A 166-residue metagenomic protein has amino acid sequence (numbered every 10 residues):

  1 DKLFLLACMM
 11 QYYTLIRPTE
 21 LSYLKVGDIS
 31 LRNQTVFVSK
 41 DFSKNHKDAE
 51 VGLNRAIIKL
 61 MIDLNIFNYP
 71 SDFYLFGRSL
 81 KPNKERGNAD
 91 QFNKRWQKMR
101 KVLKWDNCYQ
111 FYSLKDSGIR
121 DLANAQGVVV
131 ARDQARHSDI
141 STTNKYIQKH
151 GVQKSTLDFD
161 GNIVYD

Functional and structural regions predicted by a protein language model:
D1-F4, T14, V51, F67-F73 (+2 more regions): Short, basic (Lys/Arg/His-rich) helix/loop patches that form interaction surfaces in the mid-to-C-terminal regions
D1-P18, K44: Basic, Lys/Arg- and aromatic-enriched nucleic-acid-binding interface segment
Q11-N33: Short, charged phosphate-coordinating catalytic segments
G27-I29, D41-S43, I66: Short polar/acidic secondary-structure junctions
V36-S39, N107-Y109: A short linear hydrophobic-aromatic micro-motif
K40-F42, H46, A135-D160: Catalytic-site neighborhood detector that most strongly recognizes the C-terminal catalytic loop/helix of tyrosine
S43-D63, S71-K98: C-terminal catalytic core of Y-nucleophile DNA break-rejoin enzymes
